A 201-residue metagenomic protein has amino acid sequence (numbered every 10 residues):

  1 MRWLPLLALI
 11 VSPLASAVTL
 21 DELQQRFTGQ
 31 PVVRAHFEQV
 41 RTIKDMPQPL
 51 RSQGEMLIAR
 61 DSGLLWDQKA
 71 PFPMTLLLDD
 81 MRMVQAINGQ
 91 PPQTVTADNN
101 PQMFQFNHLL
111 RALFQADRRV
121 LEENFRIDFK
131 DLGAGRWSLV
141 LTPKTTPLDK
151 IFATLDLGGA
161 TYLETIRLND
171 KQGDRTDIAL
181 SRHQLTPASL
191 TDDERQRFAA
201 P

Functional and structural regions predicted by a protein language model:
M1-L4: Positively charged n-region of N-terminal signal peptides that target proteins for export
V11-S16: N-terminal signal peptide c-region/cleavage motif recognized by signal peptidases
V18-I43, P49, I87-P143: Flexible, processing/modification-adjacent segments and terminal tails in exported/periplasmic/extracellular proteins
F37, L64-Q68, M83-A86, L139-L141 (+1 more regions): Short hydrophobic/aromatic-rich beta-strand segments that constitute the beta-sheet cores of beta-sandwich/beta-barrel
K44, F72-M74, P147-L148, P187: Short beta-strands and strand-coil junctions in structured, solvent-facing domains, enriched
Q48-E55: Amphipathic hydrophobic-ligand
E55-H108, T176: An acidic-aromatic
R118-P201: Gly/Pro-enriched, hydrophobic low-complexity segments that function as extracytoplasmic propeptides/linkers
